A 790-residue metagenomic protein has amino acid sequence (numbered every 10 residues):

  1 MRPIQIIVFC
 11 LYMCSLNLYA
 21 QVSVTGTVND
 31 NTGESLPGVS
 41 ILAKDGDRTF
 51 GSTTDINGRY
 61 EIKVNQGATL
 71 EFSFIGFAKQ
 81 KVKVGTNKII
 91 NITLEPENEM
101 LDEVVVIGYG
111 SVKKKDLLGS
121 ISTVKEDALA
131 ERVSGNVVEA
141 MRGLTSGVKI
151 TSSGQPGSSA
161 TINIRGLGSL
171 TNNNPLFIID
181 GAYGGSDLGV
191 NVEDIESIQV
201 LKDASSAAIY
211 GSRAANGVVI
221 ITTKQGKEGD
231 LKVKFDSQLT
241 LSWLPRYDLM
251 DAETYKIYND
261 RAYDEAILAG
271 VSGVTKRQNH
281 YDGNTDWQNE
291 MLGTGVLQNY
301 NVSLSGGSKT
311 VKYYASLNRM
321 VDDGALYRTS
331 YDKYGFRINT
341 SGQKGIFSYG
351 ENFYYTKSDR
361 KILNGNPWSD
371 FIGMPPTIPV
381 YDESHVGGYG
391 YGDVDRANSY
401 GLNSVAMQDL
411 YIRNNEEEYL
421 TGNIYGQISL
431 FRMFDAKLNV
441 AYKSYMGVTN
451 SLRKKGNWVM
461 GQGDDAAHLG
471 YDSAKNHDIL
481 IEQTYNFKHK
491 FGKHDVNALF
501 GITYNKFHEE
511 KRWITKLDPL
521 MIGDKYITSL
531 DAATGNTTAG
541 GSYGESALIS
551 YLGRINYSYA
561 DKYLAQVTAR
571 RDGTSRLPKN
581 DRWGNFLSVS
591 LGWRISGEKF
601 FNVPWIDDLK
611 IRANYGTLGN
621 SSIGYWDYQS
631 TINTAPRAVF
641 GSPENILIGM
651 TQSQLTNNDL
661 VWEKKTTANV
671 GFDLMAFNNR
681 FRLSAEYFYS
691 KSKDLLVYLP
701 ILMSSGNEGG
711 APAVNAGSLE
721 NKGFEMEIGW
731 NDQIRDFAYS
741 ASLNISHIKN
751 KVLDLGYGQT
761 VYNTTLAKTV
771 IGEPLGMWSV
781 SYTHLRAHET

Functional and structural regions predicted by a protein language model:
R2-V8, C14-R337, Q343, F347-G350 (+4 more regions): Short, small/polar-rich motifs associated with maturation and membrane association, primarily at protein termini
T93, N163-R165, T222, D236 (+5 more regions): Residues in well-ordered beta-strands of folded domains
K114-K115, I209-Y210, G229, L244-R246 (+5 more regions): Switch/connector loops and helix/strand junctions flanking conserved nucleotide-binding motifs in nucleotide-processing
L129, N174, D180, Q298 (+4 more regions): Extracellular/periplasmic, surface-exposed regions of secreted and cell-surface proteins
I267-D282, Q298, W368-V405: Acidic, glycine-rich flexible loop segments
Q278-H280, V459-D464: Flexible, solvent-exposed loop segments that connect beta-strands
R360-P375, F737, L755-Q759: Low-complexity intrinsically disordered tracts that form flexible linkers/tails across taxa
T783-T790: Conserved small/polar residues in nucleotide/adenosyl-binding loops
